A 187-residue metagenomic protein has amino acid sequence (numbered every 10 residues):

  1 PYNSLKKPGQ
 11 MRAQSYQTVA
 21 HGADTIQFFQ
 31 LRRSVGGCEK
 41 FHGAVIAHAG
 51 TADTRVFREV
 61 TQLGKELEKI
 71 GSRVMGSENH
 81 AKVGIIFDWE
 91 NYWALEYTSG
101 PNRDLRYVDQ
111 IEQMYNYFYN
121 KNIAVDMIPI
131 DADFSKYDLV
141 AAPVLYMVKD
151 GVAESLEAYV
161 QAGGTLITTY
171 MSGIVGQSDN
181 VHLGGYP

Functional and structural regions predicted by a protein language model:
P1-P187: Carbohydrate-binding surfaces of carbohydrate-active enzymes
